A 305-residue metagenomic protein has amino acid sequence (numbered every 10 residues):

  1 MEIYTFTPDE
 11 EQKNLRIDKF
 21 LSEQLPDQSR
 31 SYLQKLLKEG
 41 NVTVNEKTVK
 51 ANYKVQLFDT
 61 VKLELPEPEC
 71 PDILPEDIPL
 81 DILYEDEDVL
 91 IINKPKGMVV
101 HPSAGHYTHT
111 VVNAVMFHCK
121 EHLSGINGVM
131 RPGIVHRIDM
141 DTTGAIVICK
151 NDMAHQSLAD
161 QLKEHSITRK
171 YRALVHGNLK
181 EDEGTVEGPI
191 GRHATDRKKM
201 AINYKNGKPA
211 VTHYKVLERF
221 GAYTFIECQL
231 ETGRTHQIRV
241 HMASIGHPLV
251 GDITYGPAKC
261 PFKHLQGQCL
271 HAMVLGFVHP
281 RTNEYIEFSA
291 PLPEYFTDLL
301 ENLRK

Functional and structural regions predicted by a protein language model:
M1-T185, P189-G191, Y295-L303: RNA pseudouridine synthases
K50-K54, E227, G267: Short, surface-exposed secondary-structure edge patches
I82, V175, H213-V216, L249: Conserved hydrophobic positions within beta-strands
I92, V240, G251: Active-site flanking residues adjacent to catalytic metal/cofactor-binding acidic residues
G128-D160, T168, R172, E187-I245 (+1 more regions): The conserved catalytic core of RNA pseudouridine synthases
A201, G251-H264: Short, surface-exposed loop/helix-turn segments at secondary-structure junctions that function as lids/hinges flanking
S244-G246, H264-L265: A compact, surface-exposed functional segment
